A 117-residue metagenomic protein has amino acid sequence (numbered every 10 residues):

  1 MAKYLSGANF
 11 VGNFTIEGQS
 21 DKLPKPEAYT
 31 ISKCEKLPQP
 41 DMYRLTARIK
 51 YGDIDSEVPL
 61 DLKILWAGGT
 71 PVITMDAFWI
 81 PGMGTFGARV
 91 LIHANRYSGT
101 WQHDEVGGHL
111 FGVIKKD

Functional and structural regions predicted by a protein language model:
Y4-D117: Central antiparallel beta-sheet cores of small beta-barrel/beta-sandwich binding domains
